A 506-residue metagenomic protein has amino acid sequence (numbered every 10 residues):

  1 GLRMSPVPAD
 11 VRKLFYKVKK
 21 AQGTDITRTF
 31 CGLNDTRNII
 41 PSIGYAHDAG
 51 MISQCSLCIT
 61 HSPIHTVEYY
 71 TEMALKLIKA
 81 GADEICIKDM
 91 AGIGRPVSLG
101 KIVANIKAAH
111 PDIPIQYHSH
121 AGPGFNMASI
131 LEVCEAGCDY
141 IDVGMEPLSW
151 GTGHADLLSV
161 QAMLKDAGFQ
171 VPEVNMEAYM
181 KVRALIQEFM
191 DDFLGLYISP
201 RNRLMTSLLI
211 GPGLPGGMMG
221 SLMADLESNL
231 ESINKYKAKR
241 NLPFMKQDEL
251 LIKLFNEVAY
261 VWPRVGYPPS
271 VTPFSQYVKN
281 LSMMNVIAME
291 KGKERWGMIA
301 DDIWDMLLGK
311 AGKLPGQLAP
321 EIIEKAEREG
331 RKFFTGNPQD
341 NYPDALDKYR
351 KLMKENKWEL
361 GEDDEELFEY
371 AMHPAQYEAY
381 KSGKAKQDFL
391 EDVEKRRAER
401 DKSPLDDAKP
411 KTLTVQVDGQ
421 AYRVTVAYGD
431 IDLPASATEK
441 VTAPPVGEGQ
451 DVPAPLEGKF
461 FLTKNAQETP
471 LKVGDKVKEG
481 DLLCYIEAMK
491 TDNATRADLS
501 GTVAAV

Functional and structural regions predicted by a protein language model:
G1, S42-C58, L99-Y117, Q161-E173: Alpha-helix-loop-beta-strand connector modules within alpha/beta enzyme cores
G1-M73, G92-R95: Active-site beta->alpha loop and helix N-cap motifs at the rims of alpha/beta catalytic domains
T29, D89, A136-A155: Glycine-rich phosphate-binding active-site loops on the catalytic face of alpha/beta enzymes
T29, I85, G137, V160 (+1 more regions): Conserved, mostly hydrophobic/aromatic
Y69-M73, P123-C138: Catalytic cores of alpha/beta
A128, G153, Q161-L164, G168-P243: Core active-site phosphate/anionic-ligand binding loop and the adjoining beta-turn-alpha structural block in enzyme
L204-L209, G213-T438, T442-P444: Terminal or standalone catalytic/regulatory effector modules within metabolic enzymes and repeat proteins
P445-V506: Structured functional modules or segments
